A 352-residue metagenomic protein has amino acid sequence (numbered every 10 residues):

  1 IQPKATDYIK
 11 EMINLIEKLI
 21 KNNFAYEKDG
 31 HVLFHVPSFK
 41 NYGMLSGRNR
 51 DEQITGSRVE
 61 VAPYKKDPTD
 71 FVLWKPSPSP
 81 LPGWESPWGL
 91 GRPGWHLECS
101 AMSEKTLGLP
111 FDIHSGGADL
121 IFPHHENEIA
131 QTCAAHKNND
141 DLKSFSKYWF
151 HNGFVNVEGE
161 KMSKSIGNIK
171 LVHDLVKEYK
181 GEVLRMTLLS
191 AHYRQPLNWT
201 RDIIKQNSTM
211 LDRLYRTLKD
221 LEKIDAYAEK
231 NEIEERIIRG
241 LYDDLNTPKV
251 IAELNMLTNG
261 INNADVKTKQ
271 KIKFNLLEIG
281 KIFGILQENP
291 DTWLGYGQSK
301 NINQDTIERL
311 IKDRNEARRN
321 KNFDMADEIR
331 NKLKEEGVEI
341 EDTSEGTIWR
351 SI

Functional and structural regions predicted by a protein language model:
I1-A5: Divalent metal-dependent hydrolysis catalytic cores, especially in the metallo-beta-lactamase
D7, G94-E98, L245-A252: Aromatic- and histidine-enriched alpha-helix N-cap/loop-to-helix transition segments that scaffold the rims
K10-E222: Alpha-helical recognition segments enriched in aromatics with Gly/Pro capping that present substrate-recognition
K161-K164, N168-I352: Structural preference for alpha-helix termini/caps and helix-kink/transition segments
